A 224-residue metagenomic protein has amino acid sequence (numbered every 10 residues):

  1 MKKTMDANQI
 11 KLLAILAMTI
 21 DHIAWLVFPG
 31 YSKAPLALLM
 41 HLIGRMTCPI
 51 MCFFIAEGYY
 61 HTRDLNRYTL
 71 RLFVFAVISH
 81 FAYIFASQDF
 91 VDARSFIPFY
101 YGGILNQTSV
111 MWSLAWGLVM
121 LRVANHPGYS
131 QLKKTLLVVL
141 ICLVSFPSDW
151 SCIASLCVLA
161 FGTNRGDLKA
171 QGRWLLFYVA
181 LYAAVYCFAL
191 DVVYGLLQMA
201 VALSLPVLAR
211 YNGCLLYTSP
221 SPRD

Functional and structural regions predicted by a protein language model:
K3, A7-A34: N-terminal signal-anchor module of multipass membrane proteins
A7-A14, H41-I50, E57-G117: Transmembrane alpha-helical segments and their boundary/interface "anchor" motifs in multi-pass integral membrane
H22, A56, A154: Divalent metal-coordination and catalytic microenvironments
L38-R45, A93-A115, I141-S204: Interfacial loop-to-helix transition and helix-capping segments at the boundaries of transmembrane helices
E57-H61, M120-G128, A160-K169, V207-L215: Structural signal for the C-terminal ends of transmembrane alpha-helices and the immediately following loop
L72-V77, K134-I141, G172-A183, S219: Central hydrophobic cores of alpha-helical transmembrane segments in multi-pass integral membrane proteins
Y217-D224: Conserved small/polar residues in nucleotide/adenosyl-binding loops
